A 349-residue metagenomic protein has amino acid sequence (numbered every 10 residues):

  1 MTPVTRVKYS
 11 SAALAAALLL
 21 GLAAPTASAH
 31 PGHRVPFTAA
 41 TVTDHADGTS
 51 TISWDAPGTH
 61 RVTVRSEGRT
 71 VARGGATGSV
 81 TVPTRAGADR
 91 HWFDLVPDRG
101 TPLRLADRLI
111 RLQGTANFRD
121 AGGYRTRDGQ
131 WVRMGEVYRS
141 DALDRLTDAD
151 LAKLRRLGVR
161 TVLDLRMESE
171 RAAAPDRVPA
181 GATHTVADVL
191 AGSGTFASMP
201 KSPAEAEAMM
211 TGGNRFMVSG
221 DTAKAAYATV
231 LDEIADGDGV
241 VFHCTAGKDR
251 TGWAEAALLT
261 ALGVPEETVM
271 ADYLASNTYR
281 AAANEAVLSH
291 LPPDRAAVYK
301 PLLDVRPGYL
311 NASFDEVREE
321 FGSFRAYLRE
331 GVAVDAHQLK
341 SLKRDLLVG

Functional and structural regions predicted by a protein language model:
T2, L19-V240, A256-G349: Cys-dependent protein tyrosine phosphatase-like superfamily
T2-A13: Bacterial N-terminal signal peptides that target proteins for export
A12-L20: Hydrophobic helical h-region of N-terminal Sec-dependent signal peptides in bacterial secretory/periplasmic proteins
H243: Short beta-strand segments
A246, R250-T251: Ser/Thr-glycine-rich phosphate-binding loops at phosphate-binding pockets of nucleotides, nucleotide cofactors
